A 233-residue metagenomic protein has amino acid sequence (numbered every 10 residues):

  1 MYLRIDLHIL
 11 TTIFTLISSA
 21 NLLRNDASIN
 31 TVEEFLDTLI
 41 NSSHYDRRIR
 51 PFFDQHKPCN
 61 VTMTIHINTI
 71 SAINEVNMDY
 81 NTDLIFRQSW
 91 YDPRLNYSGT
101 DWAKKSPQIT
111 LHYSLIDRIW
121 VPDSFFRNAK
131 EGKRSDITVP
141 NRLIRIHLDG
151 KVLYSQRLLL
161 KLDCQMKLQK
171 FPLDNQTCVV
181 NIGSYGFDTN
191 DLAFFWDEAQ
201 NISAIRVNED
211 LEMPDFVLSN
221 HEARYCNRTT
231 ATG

Functional and structural regions predicted by a protein language model:
M1-F14: Classical eukaryotic N-terminal signal peptides for Sec-dependent ER targeting/secretion, especially the positively
D6, S19-G233: Non-transmembrane, solvent-exposed beta-strand/loop segments in proteins with extracellular/lumenal exposure or large
